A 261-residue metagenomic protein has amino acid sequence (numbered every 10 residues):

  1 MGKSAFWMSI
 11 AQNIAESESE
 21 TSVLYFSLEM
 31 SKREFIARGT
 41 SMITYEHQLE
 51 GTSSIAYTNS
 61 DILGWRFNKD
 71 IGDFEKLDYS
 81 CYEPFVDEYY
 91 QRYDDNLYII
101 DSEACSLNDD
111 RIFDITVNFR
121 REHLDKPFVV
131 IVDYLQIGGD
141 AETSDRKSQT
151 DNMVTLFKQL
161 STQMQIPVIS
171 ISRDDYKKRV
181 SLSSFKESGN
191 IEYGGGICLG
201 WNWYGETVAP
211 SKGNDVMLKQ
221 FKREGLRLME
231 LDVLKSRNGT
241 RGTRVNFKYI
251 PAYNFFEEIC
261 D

Functional and structural regions predicted by a protein language model:
G2: Conserved glycine(s) of the Walker
F6, I10: Hydrophobic positions on the alpha1 helix immediately C-terminal to the Walker A/P-loop
S17-L124, F185, N246: Cytosolic-facing regulatory segments adjacent to core modules
Y25, I131, I166-R173: Structural recognition of the conserved hydrophobic beta-strand(s) that form the central parallel beta-sheet of P-loop
Q48-A56, L63-W65, V86-R92, D110-P127 (+3 more regions): C-terminal regions of RecA-like/P-loop NTPase motor modules
Y98-D101, V129-D133, I169, L199: Structural motif
A104-S106, D140-D151, V180-S183: Flexible beta-alpha connector loops of hexameric P-loop NTPases
D125-A141: Conserved P-loop NTPase "ATPase switch" module shared by AAA+ and STAND
